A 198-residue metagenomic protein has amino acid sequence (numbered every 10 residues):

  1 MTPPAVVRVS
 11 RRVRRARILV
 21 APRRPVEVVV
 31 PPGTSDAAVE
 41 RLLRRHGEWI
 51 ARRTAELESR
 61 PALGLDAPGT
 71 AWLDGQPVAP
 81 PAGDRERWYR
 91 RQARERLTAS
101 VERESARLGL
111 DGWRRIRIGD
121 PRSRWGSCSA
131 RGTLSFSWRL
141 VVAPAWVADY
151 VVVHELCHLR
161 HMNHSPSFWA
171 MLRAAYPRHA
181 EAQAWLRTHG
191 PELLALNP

Functional and structural regions predicted by a protein language model:
M1-Y150, L159-P198: Active-site-proximal or metal-binding-adjacent scaffold patches in catalytic folds
E155: Walker B catalytic acidic pair
